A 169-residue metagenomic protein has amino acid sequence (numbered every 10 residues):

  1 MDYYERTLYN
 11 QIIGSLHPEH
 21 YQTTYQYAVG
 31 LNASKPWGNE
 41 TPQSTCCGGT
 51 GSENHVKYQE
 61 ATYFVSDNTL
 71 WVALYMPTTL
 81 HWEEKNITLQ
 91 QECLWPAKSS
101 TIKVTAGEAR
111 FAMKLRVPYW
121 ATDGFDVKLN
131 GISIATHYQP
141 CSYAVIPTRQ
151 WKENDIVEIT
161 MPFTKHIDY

Functional and structural regions predicted by a protein language model:
M1-V117, T122: Aromatic (Trp/Tyr) and acidic
Y27, A106, V117-Y119, L129-G131 (+2 more regions): Active-site proximal loops enriched in glycine and acidic residues that flank catalytic Cys/His/Asp and coordinate
L70, M161-Y169: Glycine/proline-rich low-complexity spacer/linker segments in large multi-domain proteins
T79, A109, T122, I134 (+2 more regions): Generic "edge-of-domain/loop-turn" microfeature
Q90-E92, I102, A135, V145-R149: Beta-strand-rich interaction surfaces with strong enrichment in secreted/lumenal proteins
A97-T101, G124, C141-Y143, N154-I156: A generic structural signal for beta-strand entry/edge sites
S100-K103, F111-L115, N130, Q150-M161: Short, well-structured beta-strand segments within conserved domains
T122-P147, I167-Y169: Solvent-exposed beta-strand/loop surfaces of large extracellular or lumenal domains
